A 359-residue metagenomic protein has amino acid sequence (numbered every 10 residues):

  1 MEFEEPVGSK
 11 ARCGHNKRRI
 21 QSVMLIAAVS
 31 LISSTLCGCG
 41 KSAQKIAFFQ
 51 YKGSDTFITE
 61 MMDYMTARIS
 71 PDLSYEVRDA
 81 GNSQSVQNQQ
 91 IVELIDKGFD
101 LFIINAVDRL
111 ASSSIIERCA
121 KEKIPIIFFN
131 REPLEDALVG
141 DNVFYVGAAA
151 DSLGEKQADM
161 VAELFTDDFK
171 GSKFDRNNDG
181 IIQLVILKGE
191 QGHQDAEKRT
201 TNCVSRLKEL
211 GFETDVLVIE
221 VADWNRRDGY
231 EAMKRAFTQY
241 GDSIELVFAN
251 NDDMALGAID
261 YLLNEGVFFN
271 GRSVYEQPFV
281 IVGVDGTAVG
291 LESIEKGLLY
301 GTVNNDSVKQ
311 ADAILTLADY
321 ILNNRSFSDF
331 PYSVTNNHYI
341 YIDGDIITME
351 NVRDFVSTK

Functional and structural regions predicted by a protein language model:
T35-G38: C-terminal motif of bacterial Sec signal peptides marking the signal peptidase cleavage site
K45-Y64, R68-I69, E76-N88, F99 (+4 more regions): Extracytoplasmic "Venus flytrap"
A47-F49, F99-A106, P125-F129, I186 (+3 more regions): Periplasmic-binding protein-like
G53, N178-Q191, G286, K309-K359: Hinge/cleft segment of the Venus flytrap/periplasmic-binding protein
F57-P71, L153-Q157, Q194-E213, D228 (+2 more regions): Short, solvent-exposed amphipathic alpha-helices that sit in or adjacent to ligand/effector-binding or catalytic
Q87, Y145-G180, G229-Y230, G286-G290 (+1 more regions): Hydrophobic alpha-helical segments within soluble ligand-binding/sensing domains
V92, I104-K121, C203, L217-E292: Hydrophobic alpha-helical
I115-S152, G171, D175-G180, T287-E295: Flexible loop/hinge segments that line or gate small-molecule binding clefts
